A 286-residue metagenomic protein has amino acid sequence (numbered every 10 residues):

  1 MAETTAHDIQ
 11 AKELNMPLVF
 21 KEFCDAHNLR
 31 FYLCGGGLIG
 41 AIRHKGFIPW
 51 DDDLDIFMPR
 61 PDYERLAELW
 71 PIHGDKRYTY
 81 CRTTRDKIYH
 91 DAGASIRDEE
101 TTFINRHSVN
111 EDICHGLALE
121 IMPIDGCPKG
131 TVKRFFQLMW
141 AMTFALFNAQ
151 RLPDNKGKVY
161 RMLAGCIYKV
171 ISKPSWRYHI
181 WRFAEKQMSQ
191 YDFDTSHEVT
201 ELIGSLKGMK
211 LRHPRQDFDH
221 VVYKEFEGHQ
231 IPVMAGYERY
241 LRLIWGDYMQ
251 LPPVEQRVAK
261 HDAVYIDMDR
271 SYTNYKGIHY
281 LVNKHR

Functional and structural regions predicted by a protein language model:
M1-D25, W70-K129, A149-I244, L251-R286: Conserved catalytic core of two-metal-ion nucleotidyltransferases
K21-L54, M58-E64, Q216, L243-I244: Active-site nucleotide-donor binding segment shared across nucleotidyl transfer reactions
L66-E68: Conserved SAM-binding loop
T131-F136: A short secondary-structure junction signal
M139-W140: Short, His- and charge-rich active-site/binding loops that engage polyanionic ligands
T143-F147: Mobile amphipathic helical/loop "lid" adjacent to a hydrophobic cofactor/ligand pocket
